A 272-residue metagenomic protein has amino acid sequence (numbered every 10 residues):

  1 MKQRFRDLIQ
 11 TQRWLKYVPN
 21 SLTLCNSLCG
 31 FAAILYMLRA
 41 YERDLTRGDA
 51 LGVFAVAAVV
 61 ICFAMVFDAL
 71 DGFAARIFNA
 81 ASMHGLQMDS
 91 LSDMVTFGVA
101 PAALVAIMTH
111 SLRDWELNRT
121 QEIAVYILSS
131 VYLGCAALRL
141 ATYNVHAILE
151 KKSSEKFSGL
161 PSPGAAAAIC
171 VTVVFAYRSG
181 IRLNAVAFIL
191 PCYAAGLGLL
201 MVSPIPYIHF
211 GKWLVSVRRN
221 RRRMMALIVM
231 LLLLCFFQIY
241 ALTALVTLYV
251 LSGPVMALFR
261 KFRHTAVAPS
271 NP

Functional and structural regions predicted by a protein language model:
M1-A69, M256, P272: Topogenic membrane-insertion module of multi-pass membrane proteins
M1-L8, S154-P272: C-terminal membrane-associated helical module and adjoining short loops/tails
L8, A40-F54, T109-Y126, A147-K152 (+1 more regions): Short helix-coil transition/hinge motifs at the ends and kinks of transmembrane helices, capturing the brief
P19-S27, S92-F97, S158-A166, R219-R223: Select subsegments of transmembrane alpha-helices in polytopic membrane proteins, especially boundary-proximal
S21, L51-G52, V59, I77-A141 (+1 more regions): Multi-pass membrane catalytic core of lipid/isoprenoid biosynthesis enzymes
F31-R39, G98-M108, A166-F175: Membrane-interfacial alpha-helical segments at the cytosolic side of multi-pass membrane proteins
A55-V66, E122-C135, A185-L197: Structural signature of hydrophobic alpha-helical transmembrane segments
G72-M83, A137-K152, V202-G211, V255-K261: C-terminal ends of transmembrane helices
